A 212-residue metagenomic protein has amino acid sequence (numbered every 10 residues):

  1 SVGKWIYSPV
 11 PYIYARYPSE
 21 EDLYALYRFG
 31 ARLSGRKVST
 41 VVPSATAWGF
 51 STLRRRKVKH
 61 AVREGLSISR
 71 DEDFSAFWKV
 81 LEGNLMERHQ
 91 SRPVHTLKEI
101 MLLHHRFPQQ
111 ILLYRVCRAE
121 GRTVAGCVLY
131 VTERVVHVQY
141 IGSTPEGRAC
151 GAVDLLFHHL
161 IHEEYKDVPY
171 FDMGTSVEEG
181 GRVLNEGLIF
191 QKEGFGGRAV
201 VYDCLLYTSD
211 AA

Functional and structural regions predicted by a protein language model:
S1-W5, P9: A gly/proline- and charged-residue-enriched helix-loop-helix capping module
Y7, R36, D71, M173 (+1 more regions): Residue-level detector of family-conserved "landmark" positions at structurally sensitive sites
P9-Y12, T175: Short, well-ordered beta-to-alpha junction loops that form the rim of enzyme active sites and present histidine/acidic
P11-S34, S44-E146: A conserved beta-strand-loop-helix scaffold within acyl/acetyltransferase catalytic domains
E20-R36, L188-V201: Conserved acetyl-CoA-binding loop of GNAT-fold acetyltransferases
Q110-L206: Aromatic (often tryptophan-rich) hydrophobic motifs at membrane interfaces
Y207-A212: Conserved small/polar residues in nucleotide/adenosyl-binding loops
